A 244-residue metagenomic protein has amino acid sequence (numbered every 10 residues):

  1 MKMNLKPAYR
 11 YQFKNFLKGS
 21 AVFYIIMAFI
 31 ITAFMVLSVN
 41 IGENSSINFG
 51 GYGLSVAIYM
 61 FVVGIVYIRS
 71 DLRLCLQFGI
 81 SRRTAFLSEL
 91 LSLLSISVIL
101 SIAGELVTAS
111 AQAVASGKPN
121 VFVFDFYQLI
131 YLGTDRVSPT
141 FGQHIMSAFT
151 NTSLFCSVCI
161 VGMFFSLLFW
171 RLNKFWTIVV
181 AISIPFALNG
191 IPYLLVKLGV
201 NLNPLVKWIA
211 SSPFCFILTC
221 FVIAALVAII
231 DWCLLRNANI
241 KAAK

Functional and structural regions predicted by a protein language model:
M1-S45, I191-K244: Hydrophobic alpha-helical transmembrane segments
Y9, I68-L94: Helix-loop-helix units of permease transmembrane domains in multi-pass membrane transporters, especially ABC
S20-F23, G53-I58, S147-F155, S183 (+2 more regions): Alpha-helical transmembrane segments of polytopic membrane proteins
A33-V56, S92-L172: Secretory targeting signals
F49-S70: Long, hydrophobic alpha-helical segments
Y67-R69, T150-W176, I223-A238: Transmembrane alpha-helical segments in integral membrane proteins
L90-L91, S95, L218, V222: Hydrophobic residues within alpha-helical transmembrane segments of multi-pass solute transporters/permease subunits
K174-L188: Central hydrophobic cores of alpha-helical transmembrane segments in multi-pass integral membrane proteins
